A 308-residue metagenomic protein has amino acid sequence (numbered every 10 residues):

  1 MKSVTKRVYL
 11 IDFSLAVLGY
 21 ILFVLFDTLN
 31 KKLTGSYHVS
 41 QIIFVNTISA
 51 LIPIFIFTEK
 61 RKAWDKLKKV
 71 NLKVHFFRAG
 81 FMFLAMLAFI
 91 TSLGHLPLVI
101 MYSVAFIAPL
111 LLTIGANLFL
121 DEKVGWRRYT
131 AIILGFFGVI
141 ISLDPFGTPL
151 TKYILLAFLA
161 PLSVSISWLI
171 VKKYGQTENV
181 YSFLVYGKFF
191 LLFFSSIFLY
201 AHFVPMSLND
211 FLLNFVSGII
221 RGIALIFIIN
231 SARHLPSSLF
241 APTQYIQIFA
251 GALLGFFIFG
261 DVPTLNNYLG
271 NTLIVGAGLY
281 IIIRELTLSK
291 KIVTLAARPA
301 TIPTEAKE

Functional and structural regions predicted by a protein language model:
M1-I21, L51-F77, W126, Q176-E178 (+3 more regions): Membrane-interface interhelical linkers
M1-Q41, T148-K173, V293-E308: Glycine-/small-residue-enriched transmembrane alpha-helix faces in small-molecule transporters and effluxers
K2, Y245, F249-E308: C-terminal-most transmembrane helix of multi-pass membrane proteins
Y20-L25, F55, A79, F83-L87 (+8 more regions): Hydrophobic/small/kink-forming positions within alpha-helical transmembrane segments of polytopic membrane proteins
L33, I42, S92, L98 (+7 more regions): Hydrophobic/aromatic residues within transmembrane alpha-helices of multi-pass small-molecule transporters
S49-P53, V104-L118, I133-L134, F190-F194 (+2 more regions): Alpha-helical transmembrane segments of compact multi-pass small-molecule transporters, enriched in specific families
M101-I107, Y174-F190, L225-F256: Helix-helix packing/entry segments at the starts of transmembrane helices
Y102-A105, D121-I141, T151-I154, L208 (+1 more regions): Loop-to-transmembrane alpha-helix entry segments
